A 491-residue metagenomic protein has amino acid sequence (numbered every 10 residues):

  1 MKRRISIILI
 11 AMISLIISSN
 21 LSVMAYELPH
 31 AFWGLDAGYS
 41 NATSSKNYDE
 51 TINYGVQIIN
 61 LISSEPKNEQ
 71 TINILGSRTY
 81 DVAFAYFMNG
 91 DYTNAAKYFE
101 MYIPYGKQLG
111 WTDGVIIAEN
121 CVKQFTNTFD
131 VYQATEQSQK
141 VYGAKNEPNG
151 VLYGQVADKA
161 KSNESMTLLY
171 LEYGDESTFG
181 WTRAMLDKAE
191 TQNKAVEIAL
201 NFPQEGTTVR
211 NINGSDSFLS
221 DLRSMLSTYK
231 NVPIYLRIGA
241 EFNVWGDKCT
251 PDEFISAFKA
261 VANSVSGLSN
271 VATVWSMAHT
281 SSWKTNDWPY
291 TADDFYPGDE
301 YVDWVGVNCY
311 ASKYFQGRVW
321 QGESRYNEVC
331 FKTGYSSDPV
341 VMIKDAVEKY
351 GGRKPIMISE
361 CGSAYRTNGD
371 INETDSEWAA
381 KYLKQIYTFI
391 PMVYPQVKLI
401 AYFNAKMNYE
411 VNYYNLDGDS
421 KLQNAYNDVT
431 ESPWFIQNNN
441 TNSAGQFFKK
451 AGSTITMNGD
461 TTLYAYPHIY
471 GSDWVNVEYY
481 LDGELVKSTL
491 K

Functional and structural regions predicted by a protein language model:
L28-D36, I117-W181: Boundary/entry segment of secreted carbohydrate-active catalytic domains
G114, T128-Q155, I234-Y235, K354-Q446: Substrate-binding cleft of secreted/luminal carbohydrate-active enzymes
S162-E172, A292-T333, M357-S359, S363 (+1 more regions): Aromatic- and acid-rich polysaccharide-binding/catalytic face of secreted or lumenal carbohydrate-active enzymes
D175-H279: Substrate-binding cleft of extracellular glycoside hydrolase catalytic domains
T182-E197, N201, Y310-N368: Glycoside hydrolase catalytic-domain groove-lining segments
A262-T291, Y350-T367, V397-A405: Aromatic-lined carbohydrate-recognition surfaces of secreted/lumenal glycan-active proteins
Q446-K491: Long, low-complexity serine/threonine/glycine- and acidic-rich segments characteristic of extracellular
